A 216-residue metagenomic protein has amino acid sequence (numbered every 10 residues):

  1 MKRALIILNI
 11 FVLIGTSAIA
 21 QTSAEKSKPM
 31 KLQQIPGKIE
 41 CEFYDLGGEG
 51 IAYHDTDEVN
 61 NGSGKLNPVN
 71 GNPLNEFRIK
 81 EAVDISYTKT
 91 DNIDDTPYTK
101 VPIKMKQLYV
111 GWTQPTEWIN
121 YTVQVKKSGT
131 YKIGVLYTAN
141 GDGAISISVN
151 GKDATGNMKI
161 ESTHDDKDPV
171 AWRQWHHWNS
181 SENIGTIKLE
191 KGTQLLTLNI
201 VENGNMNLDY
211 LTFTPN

Functional and structural regions predicted by a protein language model:
M1-S23: Bacterial Sec-dependent N-terminal signal peptides
Q21-N216: Extracytoplasmic
